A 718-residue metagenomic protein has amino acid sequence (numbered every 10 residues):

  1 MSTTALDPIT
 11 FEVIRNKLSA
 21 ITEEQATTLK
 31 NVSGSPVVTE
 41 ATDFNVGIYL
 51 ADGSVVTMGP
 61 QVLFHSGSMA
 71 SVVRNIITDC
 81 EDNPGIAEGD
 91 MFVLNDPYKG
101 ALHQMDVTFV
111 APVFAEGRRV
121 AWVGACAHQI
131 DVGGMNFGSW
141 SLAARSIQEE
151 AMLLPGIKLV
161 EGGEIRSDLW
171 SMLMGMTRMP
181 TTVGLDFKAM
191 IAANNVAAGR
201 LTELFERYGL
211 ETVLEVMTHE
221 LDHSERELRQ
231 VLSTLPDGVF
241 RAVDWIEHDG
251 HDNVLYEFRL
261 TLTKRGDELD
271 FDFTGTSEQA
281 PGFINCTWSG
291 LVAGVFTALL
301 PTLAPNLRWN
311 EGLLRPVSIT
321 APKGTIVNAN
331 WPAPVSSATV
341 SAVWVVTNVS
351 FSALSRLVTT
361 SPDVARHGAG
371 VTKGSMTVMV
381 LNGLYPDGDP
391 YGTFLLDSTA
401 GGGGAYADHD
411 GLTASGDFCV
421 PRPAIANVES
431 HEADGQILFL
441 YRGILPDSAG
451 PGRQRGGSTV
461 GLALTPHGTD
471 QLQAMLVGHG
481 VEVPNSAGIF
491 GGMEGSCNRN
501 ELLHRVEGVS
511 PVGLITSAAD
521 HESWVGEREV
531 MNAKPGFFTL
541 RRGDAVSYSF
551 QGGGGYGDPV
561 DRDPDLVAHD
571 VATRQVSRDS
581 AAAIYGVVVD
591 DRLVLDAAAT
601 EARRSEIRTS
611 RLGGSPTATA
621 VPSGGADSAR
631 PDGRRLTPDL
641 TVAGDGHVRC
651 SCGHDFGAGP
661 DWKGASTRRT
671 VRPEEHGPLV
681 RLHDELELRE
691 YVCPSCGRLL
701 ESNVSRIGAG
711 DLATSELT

Functional and structural regions predicted by a protein language model:
M1-D90, N95-A115, R119-T619: Glycine/proline-enriched, intrinsically flexible loops and inter-domain linkers
F44, L269, L462, V648 (+2 more regions): Residue-level detector of short, conserved catalytic/binding motifs and their immediate flanks
E227-R229, C650-P660, P694-L699: Extracellular/lumenal glycan-associated surfaces
G536, A643-V648, L686-R689: Short metal-coordination and nucleic-acid-contact micro-motifs, chiefly zinc-binding Cys/His arrays
S615, A620-P622, R681, V692: Long, compositionally biased, glycine/small-hydrophobic-enriched stretches that function as flexible linkers, tethers
S623-D645, V671-V680: Short Cys/His-rich Zn2+-coordinating modules
V642-E674, V704-S715: Extended intrinsically disordered, low-complexity coil regions enriched in Ser, Thr, Gly, Ala and often Pro
L682-T718: Hydrophobic, ordered structural segments
